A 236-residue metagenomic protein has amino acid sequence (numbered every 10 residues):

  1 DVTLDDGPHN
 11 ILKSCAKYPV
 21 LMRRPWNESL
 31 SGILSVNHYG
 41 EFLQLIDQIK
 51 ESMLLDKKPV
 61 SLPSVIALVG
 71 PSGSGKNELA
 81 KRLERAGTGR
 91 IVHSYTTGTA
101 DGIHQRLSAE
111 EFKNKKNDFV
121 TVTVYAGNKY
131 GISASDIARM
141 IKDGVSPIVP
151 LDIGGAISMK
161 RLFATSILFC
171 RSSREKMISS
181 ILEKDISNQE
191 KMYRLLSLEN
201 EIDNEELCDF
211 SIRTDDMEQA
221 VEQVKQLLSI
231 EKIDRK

Functional and structural regions predicted by a protein language model:
V2-G40: Acidic, Mg2+-coordinating phosphoryl-transfer loop and its flanking beta/alpha structural elements, shared across
P8, A156, I186-L227, R235-K236: Small-molecule kinase domains that catalyze NTP-dependent phosphoryl transfer to phosphate-bearing small molecules
L68: Hydrophobic anchor at the beta1->P-loop junction of P-loop NTPases
P71: P-loop (Walker A) phosphate-binding loop of NTP-binding proteins
S74: ATP-binding Walker
N77: Walker A/P-loop
R90, S94-V149, I153-G155: ATP-dependent small-molecule kinase phosphotransfer cores that center on conserved nucleotide phosphate-binding segments
I148-L151, R161-K184: Conserved phosphate-donor/acceptor-positioning beta-strand/loop module used by diverse small-molecule
